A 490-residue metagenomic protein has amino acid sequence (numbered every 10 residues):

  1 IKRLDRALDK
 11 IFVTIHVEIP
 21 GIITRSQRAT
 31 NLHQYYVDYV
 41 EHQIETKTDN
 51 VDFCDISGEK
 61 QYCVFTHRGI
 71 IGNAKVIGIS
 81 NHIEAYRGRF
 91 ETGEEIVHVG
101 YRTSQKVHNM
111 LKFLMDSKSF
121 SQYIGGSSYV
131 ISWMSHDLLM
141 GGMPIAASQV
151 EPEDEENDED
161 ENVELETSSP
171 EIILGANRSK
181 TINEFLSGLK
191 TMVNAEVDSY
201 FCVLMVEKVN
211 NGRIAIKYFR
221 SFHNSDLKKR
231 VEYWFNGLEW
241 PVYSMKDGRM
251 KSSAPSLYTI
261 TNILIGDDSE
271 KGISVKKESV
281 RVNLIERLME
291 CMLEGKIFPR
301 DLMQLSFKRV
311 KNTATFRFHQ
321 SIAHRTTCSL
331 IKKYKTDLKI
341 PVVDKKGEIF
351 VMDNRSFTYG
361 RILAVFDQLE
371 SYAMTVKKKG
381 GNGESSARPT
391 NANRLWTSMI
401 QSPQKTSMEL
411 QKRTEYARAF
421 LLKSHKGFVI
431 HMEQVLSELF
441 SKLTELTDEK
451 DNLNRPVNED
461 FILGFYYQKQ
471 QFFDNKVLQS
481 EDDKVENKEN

Functional and structural regions predicted by a protein language model:
I1-Q43, Q61-N490: Extended alpha-helical scaffolding segments
T48-V51: Residues immediately within or flanking Cys/His clusters that coordinate Zn2+ in small zinc-binding modules
S57-E59: Short Cys/His-rich metal-coordination motifs, predominantly Zn2+-binding knuckles/fingers
